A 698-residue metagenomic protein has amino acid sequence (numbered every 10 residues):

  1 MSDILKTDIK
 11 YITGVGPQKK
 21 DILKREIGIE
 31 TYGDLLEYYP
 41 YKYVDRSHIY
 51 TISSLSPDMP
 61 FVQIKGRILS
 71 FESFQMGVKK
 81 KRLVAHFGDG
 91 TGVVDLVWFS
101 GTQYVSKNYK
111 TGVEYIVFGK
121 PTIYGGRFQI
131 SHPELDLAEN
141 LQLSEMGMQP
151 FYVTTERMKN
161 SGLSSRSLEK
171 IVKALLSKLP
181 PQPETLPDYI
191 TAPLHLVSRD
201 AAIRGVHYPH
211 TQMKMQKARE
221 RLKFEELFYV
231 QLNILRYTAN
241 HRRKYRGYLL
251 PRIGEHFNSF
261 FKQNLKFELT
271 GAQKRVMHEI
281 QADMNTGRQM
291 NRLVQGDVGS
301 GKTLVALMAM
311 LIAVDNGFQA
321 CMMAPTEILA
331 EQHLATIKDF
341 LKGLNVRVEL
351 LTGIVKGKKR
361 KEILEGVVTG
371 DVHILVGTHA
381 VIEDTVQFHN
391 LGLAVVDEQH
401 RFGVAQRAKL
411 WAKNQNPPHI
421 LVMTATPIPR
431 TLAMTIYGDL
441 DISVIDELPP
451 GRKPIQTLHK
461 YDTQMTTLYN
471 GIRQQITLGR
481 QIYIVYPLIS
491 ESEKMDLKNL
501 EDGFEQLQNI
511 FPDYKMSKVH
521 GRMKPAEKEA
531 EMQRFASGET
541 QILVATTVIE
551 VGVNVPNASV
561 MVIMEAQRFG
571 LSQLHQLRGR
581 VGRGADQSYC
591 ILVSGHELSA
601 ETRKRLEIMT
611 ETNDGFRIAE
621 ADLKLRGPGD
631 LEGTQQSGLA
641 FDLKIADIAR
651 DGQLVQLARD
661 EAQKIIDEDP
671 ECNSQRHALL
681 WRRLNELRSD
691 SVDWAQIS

Functional and structural regions predicted by a protein language model:
Y38-L69: OB-fold nucleic-acid-binding modules
R67, K120-P121, N233, A566 (+1 more regions): Short, surface-exposed secondary-structure boundary micro-motifs
F74-N264, E668: Upstream accessory/linker segments immediately N-terminal to the RecA-like ATPase cores of bacterial MutS and a subset
A138-N140, L393, R407-W411, V422 (+8 more regions): N-terminal cationic and glycine-rich segments that engage phosphates or anionic surfaces
F267-M277: N-terminal pre-Walker A segment at the start of P-loop NTPase domains
R275-H278, T286-I608, E671: Inter-lobe coupling/hinge segments of SF2-like helicase ATPases
D513, M532-I542, I549-P556, M561-M564 (+4 more regions): Accessory helical-bundle/CTD segments and flexible terminal tails appended to RecA-like ATPase motors
